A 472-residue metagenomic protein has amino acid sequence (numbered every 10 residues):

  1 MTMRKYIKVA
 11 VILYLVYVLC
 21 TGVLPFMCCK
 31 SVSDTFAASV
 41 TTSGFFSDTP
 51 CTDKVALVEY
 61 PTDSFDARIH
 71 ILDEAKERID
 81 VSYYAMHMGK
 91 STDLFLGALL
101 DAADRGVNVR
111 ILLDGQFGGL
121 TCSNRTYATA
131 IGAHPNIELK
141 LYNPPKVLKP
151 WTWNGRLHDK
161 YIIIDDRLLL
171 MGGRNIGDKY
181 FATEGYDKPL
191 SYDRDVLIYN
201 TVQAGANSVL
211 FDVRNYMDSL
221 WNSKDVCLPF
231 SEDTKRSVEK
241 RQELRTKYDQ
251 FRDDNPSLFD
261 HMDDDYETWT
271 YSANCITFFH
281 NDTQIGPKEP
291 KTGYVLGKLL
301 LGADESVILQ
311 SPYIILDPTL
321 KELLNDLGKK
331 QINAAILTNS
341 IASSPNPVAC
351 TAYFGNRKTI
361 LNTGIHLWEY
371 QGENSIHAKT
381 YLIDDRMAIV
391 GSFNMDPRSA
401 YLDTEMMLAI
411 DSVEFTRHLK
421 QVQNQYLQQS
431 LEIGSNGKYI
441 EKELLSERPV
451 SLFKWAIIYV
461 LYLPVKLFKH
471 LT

Functional and structural regions predicted by a protein language model:
T2-F46, L461-T472: N-terminal membrane-anchoring alpha-helices
D34-A75, A85-L301, N339-D384, F393-A400 (+1 more regions): HKD-type phospholipase D/PLD-like phosphodiesterase module
N222-F230, L309, E432-N436: Intrinsically disordered or highly flexible coil/loop and linker segments, enriched in small and charged/polar residues
V295-A342: Long, K/E/R/D-enriched contiguous segments that form extended
G372-N374, A378, I383-T472: Long, C-terminal catalytic modules of enzymes
